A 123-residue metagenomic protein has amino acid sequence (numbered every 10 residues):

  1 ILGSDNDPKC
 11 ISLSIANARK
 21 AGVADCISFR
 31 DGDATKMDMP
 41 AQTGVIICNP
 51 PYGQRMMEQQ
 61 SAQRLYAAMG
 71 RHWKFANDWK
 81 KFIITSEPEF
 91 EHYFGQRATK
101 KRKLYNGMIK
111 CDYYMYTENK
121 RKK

Functional and structural regions predicted by a protein language model:
I1-K123: Class I S-adenosyl-L-methionine-dependent methyltransferase catalytic core
